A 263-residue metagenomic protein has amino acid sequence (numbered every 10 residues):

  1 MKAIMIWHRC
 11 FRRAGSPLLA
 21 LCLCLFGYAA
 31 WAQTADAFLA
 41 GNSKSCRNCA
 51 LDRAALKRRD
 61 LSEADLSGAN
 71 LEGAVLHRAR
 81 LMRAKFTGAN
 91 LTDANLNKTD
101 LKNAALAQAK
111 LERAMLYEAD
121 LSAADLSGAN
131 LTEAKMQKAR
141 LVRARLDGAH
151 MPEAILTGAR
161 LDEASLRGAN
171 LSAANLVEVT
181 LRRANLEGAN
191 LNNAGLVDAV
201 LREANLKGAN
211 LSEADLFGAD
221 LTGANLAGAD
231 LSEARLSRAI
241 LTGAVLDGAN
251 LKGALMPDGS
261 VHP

Functional and structural regions predicted by a protein language model:
M1-R12: N-terminal secretory signal peptides that target proteins for export/translocation
M5, L19, G41-K44: Disulfide-bonded cysteine motifs in exported proteins
F11, L23-L25, R47-A50: Secreted/luminal cysteine- and crosslink-motif detector
S16-F26: Bacterial N-terminal signal peptides
W31-P263: Tandem repeat scaffolds
